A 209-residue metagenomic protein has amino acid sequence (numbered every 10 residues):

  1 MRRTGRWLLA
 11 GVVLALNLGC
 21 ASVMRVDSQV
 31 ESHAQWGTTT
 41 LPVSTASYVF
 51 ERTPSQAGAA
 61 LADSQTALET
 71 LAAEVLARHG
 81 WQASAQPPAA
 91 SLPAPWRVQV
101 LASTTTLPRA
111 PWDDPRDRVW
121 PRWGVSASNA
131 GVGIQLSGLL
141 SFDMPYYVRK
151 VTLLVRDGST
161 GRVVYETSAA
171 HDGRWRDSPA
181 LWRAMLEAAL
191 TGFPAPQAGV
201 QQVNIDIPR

Functional and structural regions predicted by a protein language model:
M1-C20: Sec-dependent bacterial lipoprotein signal peptides
C20-A73, H79, V200-R209: A structural "domain/chain start" motif
A21-T39, L139-R209: C-terminal/domain-edge helix-coil "capping" segments
T45, S91-R97, Y146-V151: Extracytoplasmic
R52-D63, W81, L139-S141, A169-R176: Second-shell loop/turn segments in exported
L71-Q82, T105, A188-P196: Structured segments of extracytoplasmic/periplasmic soluble domains in secreted or envelope-associated proteins
S84-A110, D206-R209: Acidic helix-start/capping segments at beta-turn-to-alpha-helix junctions
V100-T160: Surface-exposed short loop/turn segments
